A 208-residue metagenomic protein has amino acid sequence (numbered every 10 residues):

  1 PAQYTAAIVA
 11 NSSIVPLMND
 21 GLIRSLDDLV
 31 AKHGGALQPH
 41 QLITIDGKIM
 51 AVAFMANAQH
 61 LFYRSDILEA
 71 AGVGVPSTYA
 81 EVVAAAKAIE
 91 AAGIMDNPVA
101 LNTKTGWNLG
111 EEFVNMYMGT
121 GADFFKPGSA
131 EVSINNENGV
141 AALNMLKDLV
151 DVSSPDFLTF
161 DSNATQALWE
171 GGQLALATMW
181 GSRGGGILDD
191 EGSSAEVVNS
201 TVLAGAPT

Functional and structural regions predicted by a protein language model:
P1, S12, Y79-V83, F157-G171: Short helix-initiation/N-cap motifs at beta->coil->alpha
T5-I8, A175-W180: Paired acidic/hydrophobic, glycine-rich loop segments that form the ligand-binding mouth/hinge of periplasmic-binding
V9-A58, G74, V83, L109-E112 (+1 more regions): Hinge/lid segment of periplasmic solute-binding proteins
S13-L17, W180-V198: A ligand-binding cleft/hinge motif common to bilobed small-molecule-binding domains
M50-F54, Q59, V83-V132, N138 (+1 more regions): Extracytoplasmic/periplasmic solute-binding protein
S65-P76, V152: Aromatic-glycine-rich donor-binding/catalytic loop that engages nucleotide-sugar donors across glycosyltransferases
A70, N115-F125, G139-S154, D189-S194: Ligand-binding cleft/hinge of the Venus flytrap
A86-A88, G128-L158, V202, A206: Glycine-centered hinge/linker elements that transmit conformational signals in sensory and ligand-binding systems
